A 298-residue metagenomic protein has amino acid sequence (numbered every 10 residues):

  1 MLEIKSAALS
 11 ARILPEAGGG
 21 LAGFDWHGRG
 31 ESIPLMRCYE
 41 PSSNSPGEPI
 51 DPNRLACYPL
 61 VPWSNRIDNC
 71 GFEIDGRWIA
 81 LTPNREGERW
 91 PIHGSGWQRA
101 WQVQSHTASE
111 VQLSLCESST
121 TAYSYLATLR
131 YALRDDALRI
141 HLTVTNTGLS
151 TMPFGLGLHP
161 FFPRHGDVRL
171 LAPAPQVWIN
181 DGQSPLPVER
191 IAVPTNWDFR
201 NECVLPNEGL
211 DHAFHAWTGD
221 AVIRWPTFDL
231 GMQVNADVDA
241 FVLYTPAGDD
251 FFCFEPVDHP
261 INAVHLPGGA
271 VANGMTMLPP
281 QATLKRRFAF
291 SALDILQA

Functional and structural regions predicted by a protein language model:
M1-A7: Short, Gly/Pro- and small/polar-rich lid/capping loops
I4, P15, L115-F154, L158-R164: Acidic, contiguous internal or C-terminal segments within carbohydrate-active enzymes that form a structured patch used
K5, R77, T82-D135: Extended, loop-rich substrate-binding clefts of extracytoplasmic carbohydrate-active enzymes
R12-W78, N84: Acidic-aromatic substrate-binding/catalytic surfaces of carbohydrate-active enzymes
F72-A80, L142, T276-D294: Short Pro-Gly-centered flexible turn/kink motifs
M152-P153, F161-A236: Active-site/ligand-binding surface loops and adjacent short beta/alpha elements that line catalytic pockets across
W225-I261: Glycine-rich active-site loops that engage anionic ligands at enzyme catalytic sites
C253-M277: A conserved acidic, glycine/proline-rich C-terminal tail/linker
